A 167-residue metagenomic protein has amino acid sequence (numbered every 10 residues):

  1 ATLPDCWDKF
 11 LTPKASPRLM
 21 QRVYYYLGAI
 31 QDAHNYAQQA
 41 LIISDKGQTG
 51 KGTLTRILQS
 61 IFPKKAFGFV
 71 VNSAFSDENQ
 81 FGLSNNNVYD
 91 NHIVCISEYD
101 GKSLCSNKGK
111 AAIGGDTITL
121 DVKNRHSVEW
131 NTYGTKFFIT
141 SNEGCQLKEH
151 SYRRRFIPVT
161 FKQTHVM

Functional and structural regions predicted by a protein language model:
A1-D90, I157-V159: P-loop NTPase catalytic core of nucleic-acid-dependent motor ATPases
Q31, P63, C105-E129: Conserved catalytic/switch belt of AAA+ P-loop NTPases
I42, V94-I96, F137-I139, I157-T160: Structured core elements
K65, D90-H92, Y133-K136, S151-I157: Short glycine-/polar-rich loops that comprise or flank the Walker A/P-loop and associated switch/sensor motifs
S84-Y89, D121-T140: AAA+/SF3 P-loop NTPase mechanochemical coupling elements
N91-G115, Q146-Y152: Conserved AAA+/SF3 P-loop NTPase catalytic/coupling segment centered on the Walker-B
S141-C145: Short, polar loop motifs at secondary-structure junctions
K148-V166: A short helix-turn-beta junction within AAA+ P-loop NTPase domains corresponding to the substrate/partner-engaging
